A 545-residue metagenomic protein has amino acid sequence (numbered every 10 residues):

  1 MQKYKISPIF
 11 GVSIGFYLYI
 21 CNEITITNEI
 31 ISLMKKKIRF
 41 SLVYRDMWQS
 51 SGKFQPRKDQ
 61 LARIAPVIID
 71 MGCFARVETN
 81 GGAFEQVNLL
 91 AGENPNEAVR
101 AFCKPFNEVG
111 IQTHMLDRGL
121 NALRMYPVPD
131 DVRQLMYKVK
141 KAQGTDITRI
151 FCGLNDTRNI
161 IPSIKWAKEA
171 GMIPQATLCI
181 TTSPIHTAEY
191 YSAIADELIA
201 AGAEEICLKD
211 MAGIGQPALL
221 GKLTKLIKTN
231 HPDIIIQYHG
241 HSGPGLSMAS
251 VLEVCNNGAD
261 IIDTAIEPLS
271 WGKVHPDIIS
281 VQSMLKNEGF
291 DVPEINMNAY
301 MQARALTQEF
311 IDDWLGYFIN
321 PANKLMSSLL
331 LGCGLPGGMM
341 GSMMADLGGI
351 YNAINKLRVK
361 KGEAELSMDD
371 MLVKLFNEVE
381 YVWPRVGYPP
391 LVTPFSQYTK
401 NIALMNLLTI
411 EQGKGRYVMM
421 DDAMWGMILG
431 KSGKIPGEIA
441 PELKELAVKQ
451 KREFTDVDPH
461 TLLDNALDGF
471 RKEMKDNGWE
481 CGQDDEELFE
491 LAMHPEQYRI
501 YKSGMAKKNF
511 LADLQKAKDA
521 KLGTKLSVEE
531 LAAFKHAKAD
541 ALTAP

Functional and structural regions predicted by a protein language model:
Y4-K5, I9, S13-I30: Short, positively charged and aromatic/hydrophobic N-terminal segments
R39-Y44, A75-T79, I111-R118, T148-R149 (+4 more regions): Hydrophobic faces of well-ordered beta-strands that scaffold small-molecule active sites in alpha/beta enzyme cores
M47, I150, I206, G258 (+2 more regions): Conserved, mostly hydrophobic/aromatic
P66, G81-I194, A212-Q216: Active-site beta->alpha loop and helix N-cap motifs at the rims of alpha/beta catalytic domains
I69-V87, A322-P545: Terminal or standalone catalytic/regulatory effector modules within metabolic enzymes and repeat proteins
A193-I194, G245-N257: Catalytic cores of alpha/beta
D210, N257-V274: Glycine-rich phosphate-binding active-site loops on the catalytic face of alpha/beta enzymes
S270-P293: C-terminal helical cap(s) of enzyme catalytic domains, especially alpha/beta-barrels
